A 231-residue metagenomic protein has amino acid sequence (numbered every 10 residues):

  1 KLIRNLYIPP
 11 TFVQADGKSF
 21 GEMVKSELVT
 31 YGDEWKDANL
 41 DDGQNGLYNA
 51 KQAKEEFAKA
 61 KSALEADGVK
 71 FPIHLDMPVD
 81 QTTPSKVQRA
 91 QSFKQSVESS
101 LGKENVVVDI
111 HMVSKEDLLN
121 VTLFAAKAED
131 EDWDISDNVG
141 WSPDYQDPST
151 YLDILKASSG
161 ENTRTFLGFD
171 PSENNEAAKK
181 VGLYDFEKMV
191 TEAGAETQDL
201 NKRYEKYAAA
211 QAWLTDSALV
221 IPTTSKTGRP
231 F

Functional and structural regions predicted by a protein language model:
K1, W35-N49, V106-N120, Q146-P230: Extracytoplasmic/peripheral linker and loop segments enriched in polar/acidic and small residues with frequent Thr/Pro
K1-S100: Append "and occasionally in soluble cytosolic enzymes with long acidic Gly/Pro-rich linkers
F12, F57-E65, V97-L101, G140 (+3 more regions): Sec/Tat-exported extracytoplasmic proteins
G68-F71, K127-E131, L214-D216: Extracellular/periplasmic catalytic domains that process cell-envelope and extracellular macromolecules
V69-L75, N105-V108, W133: Residue-level recognition of the N-termini of beta-strands and the immediately preceding loop/turn
M77-Q81, I110-S114, D137-W141, S225-T227: Active-site proximal loops enriched in glycine and acidic residues that flank catalytic Cys/His/Asp and coordinate
Q91-S99, E116-W133: Short helices/loops that flank or line small-molecule/ion binding pockets
D130-V139, P222: Paired acidic/hydrophobic, glycine-rich loop segments that form the ligand-binding mouth/hinge of periplasmic-binding
